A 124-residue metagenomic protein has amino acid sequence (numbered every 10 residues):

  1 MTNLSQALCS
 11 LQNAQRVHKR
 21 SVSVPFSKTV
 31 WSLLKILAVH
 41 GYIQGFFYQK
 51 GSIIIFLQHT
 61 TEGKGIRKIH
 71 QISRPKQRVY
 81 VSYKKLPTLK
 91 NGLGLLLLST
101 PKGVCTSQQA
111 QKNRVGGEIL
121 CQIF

Functional and structural regions predicted by a protein language model:
M1-F124: Core subunits and conserved enzymes of cellular information-processing and envelope-translocation systems across
